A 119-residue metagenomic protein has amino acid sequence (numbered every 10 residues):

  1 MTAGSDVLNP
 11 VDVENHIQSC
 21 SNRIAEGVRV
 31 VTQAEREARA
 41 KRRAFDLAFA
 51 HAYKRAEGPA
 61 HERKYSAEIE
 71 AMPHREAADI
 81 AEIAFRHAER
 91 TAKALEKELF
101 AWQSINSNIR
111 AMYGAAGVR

Functional and structural regions predicted by a protein language model:
M1-V28: Short, charge-rich amphipathic alpha-helices with coiled-coil/heptad character
E14, Q18, D46-F49, Q103: Generic detector of well-ordered alpha-helical segments enriched in charged/polar residues, highlighting helical
V31-R63: Extended alpha-helical coiled-coil "stalk/arm" regions that act as elongated linkers or oligomerization scaffolds
E35-A38, R42, A77-I109: Long amphipathic alpha-helical coiled-coil segments
E57-A84: Short, glycine/alanine-rich amphipathic alpha-helical segment that often forms an alpha-turn-alpha hairpin
N106-R119: Acidic, low-complexity, intrinsically disordered peripheral segments
